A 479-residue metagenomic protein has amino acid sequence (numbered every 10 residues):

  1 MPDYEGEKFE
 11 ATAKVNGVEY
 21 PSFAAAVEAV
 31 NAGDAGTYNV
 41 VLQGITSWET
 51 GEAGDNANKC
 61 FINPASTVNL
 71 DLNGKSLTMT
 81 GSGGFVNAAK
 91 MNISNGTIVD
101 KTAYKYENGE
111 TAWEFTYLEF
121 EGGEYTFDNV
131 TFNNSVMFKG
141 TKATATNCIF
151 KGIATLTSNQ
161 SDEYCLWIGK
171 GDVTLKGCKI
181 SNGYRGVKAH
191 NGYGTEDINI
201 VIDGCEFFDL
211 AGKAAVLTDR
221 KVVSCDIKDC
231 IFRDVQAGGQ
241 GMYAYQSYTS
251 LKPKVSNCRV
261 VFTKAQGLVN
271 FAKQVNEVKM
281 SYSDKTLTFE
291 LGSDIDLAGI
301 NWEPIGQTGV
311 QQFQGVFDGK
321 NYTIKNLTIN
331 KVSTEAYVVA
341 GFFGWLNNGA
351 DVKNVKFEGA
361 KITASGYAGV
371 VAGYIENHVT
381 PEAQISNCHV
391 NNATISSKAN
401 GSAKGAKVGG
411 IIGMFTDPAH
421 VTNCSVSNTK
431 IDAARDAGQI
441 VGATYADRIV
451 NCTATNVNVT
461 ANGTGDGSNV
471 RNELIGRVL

Functional and structural regions predicted by a protein language model:
M1-N129, F138-I168, V173-G194, D203-F208 (+4 more regions): Surface-exposed repetitive/solenoidal architectures
L251: Extracellular and organelle-lumenal recognition/adhesion modules and their flexible linkers in secreted
